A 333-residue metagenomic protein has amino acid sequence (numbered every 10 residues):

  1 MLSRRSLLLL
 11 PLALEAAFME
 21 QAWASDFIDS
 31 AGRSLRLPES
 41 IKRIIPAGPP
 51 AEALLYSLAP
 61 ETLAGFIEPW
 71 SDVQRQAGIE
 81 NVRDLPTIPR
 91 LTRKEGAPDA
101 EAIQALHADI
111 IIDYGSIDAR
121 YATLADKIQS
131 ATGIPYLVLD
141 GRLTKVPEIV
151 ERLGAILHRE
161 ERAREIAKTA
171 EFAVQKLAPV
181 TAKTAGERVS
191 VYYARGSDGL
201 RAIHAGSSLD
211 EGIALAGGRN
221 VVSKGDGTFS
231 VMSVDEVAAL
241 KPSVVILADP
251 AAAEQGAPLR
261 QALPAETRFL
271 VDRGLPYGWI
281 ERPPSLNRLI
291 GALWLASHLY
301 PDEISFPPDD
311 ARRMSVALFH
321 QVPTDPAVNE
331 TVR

Functional and structural regions predicted by a protein language model:
S6-A24: N-terminal export signals
S25-F27, S34, T123-R201, V222-K224 (+1 more regions): Extracytoplasmic substrate-binding proteins
S30, I88-E101, G225-V234: Short helix-initiation/N-cap motifs at beta->coil->alpha
I45-P46, A64-F66, I111-Y114, Y136-L139 (+4 more regions): Structural recognition of the beta-strand scaffold that forms the well-ordered cores of secreted hydrolase catalytic
A47, A51-L106, I110-I117: A short, structured surface patch at a secondary-structure boundary
P49-A53, P69-D72, S116-R120, R142-V146 (+4 more regions): Solvent-exposed loop/turn segments at secondary-structure junctions within structured extracellular/periplasmic domains
A100, Q104-D113, S233-P250: Proline-aspartate-enriched helix->loop->beta-strand connector
A202-F229: Alpha-helical, coiled-coil/dimerization segments enriched in small aliphatic residues
